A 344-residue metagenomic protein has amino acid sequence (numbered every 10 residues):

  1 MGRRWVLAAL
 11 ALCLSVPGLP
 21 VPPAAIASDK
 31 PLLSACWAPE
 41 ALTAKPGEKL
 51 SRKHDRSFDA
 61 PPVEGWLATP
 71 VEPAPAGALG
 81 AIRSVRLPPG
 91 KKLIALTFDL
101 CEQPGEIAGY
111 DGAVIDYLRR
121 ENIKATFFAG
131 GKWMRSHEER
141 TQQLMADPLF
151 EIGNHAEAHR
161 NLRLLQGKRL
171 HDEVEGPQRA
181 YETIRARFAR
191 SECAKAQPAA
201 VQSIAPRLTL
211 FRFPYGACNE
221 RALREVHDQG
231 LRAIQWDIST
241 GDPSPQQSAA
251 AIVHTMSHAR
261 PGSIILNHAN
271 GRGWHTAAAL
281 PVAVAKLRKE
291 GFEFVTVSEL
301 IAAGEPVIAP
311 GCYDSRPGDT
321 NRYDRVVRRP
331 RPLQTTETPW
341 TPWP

Functional and structural regions predicted by a protein language model:
G2-R3, G18-F98, E102-G109, T141-Q142 (+2 more regions): N-terminal pre-catalytic segment of deacetylase/amide-hydrolase enzymes
A8-G18: Bacterial N-terminal signal peptides
L14, I115-L118, V226, L287: Hydrophobic alpha-helical packing residues
V16, P22, D111-G112, F213 (+1 more regions): Hydrophobic alpha-helix-in-membranes signature
R52-L162, G176-A186, S191-V201, R207: Active-site beta->alpha N-cap acidic-glycine motif
R135-E139, E157-E293, V297-D314: Catalytic domains of cell-wall/extracellular-matrix polysaccharide-remodeling enzymes, centered on de-N-acetylation
L149-F150, V174, R322-R325: Histidine- and aromatic-rich ligand-binding microenvironments
